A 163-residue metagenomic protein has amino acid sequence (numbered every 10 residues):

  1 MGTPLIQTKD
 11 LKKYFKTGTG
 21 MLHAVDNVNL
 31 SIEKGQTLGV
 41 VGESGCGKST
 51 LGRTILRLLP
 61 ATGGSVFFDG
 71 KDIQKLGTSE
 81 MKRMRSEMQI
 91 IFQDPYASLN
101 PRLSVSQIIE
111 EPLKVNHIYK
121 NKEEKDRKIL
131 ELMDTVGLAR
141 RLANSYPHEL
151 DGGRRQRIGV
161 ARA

Functional and structural regions predicted by a protein language model:
T19, I73-Q89, V115, K122: ABC ATPase NBD coupling module
V41-E43: The feature captures the beta-strand-to-loop junction immediately N-terminal to the Walker
L56: Helix-to-loop junction immediately C-terminal to a conserved catalytic motif
G64-D72: Conserved ABC transporter NBD signature motif
D72, H117, E123-R141: Conserved ABC ATPase "signature" region
Y146-L150, R154: Conserved ABC ATPase signature
V160-R162: Hydrophobic anchor residue at the start of the ABC signature
